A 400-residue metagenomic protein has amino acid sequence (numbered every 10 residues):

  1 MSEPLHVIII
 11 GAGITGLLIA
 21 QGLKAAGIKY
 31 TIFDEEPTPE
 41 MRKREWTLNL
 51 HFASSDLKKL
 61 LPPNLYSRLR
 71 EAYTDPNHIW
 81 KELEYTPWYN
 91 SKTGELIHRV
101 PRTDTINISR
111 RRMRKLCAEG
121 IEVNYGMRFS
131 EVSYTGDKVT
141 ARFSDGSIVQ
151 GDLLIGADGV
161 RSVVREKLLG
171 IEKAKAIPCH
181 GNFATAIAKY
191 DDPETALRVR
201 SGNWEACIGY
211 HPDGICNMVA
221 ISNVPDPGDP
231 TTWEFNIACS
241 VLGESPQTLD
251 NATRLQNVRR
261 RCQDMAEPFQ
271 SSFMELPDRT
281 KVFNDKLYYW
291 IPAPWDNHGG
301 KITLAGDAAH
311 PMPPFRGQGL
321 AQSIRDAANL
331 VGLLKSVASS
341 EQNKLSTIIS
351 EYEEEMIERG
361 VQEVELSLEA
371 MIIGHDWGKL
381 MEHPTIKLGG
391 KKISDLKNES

Functional and structural regions predicted by a protein language model:
M1-H6, A25-A26, K138-R142, L197 (+2 more regions): Eukaryotic N-terminal low-complexity, Ser/Thr- and Lys/Arg-rich leader segments that predominantly function as
S2-V7, G22-K24, T47-I187, A252-L255: Conserved N-terminal helical subregion
I9-G27, F33, I155-G156, A184 (+2 more regions): Conserved mid-domain beta->alpha element of the FAD-binding
T15, T38, R161: Conserved Rossmann-like nucleotide-cofactor binding loop
E40, Q150, S162-E166, N217 (+1 more regions): Short catalytic/ligand-binding loop motif for oxyanion handling, primarily in non-cytosolic enzymes, centered on
R42-W46, Q247-D250, F315-Q318: Short, solvent-exposed loop/turn segments at secondary-structure boundaries
S67-T74, V149, L333-S400: Long, positively charged, glycine-interspersed low-complexity recognition regions
S91, E95-D104, S109, S147 (+1 more regions): Conserved FAD/dinucleotide-binding core of flavoprotein oxidoreductases
